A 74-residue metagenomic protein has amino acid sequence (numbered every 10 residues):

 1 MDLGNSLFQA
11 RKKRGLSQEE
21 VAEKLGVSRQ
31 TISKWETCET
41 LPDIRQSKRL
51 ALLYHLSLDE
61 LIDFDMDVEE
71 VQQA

Functional and structural regions predicted by a protein language model:
N5-E20: Short basic helix-loop element that most often maps to the first helix and adjoining turn of HTH DNA-binding modules
K12, E23, L52: Alpha-helical residues within the helix-turn-helix
L25-L41, F64-M66: Recognition helix of helix-turn-helix/homeodomain-like DNA-binding domains that insert into the DNA major groove
R45-E60: DNA major-groove recognition helix of helix-turn-helix/homeodomain DNA-binding modules
D63-A74: Short, charged recognition helix plus adjacent turn of helix-turn-helix-like nucleic-acid-binding domains
